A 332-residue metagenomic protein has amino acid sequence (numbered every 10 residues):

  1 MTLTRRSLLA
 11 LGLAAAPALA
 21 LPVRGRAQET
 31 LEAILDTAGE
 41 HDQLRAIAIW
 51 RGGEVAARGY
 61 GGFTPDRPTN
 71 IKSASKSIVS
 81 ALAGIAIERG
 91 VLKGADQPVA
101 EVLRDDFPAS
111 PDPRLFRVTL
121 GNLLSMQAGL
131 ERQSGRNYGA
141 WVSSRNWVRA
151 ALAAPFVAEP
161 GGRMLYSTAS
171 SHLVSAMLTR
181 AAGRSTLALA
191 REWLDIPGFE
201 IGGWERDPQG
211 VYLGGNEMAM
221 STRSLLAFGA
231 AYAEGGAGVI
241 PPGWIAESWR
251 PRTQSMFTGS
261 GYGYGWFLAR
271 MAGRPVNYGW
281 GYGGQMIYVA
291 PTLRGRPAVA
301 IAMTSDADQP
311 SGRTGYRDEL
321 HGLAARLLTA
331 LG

Functional and structural regions predicted by a protein language model:
M1, A20-T37, H41-D42, W50: C-terminal segment of N-terminal export signals and the immediately downstream linker at the start of the mature
S7-R26: N-terminal export signals
L35-T64, I287-Y288, R294-A302: A short, well-structured edge-of-sheet supersecondary motif
G52-G53, N70-A95, L123, V174-L178 (+1 more regions): Active-site SXXK
V55-Y60, D66, S134-E217: Catalytic-site signature segments of enzymes, centered on catalytic residues
R89-A128, A153, A181-N216, M220: Active-site helix/loop module of the DD-peptidase/beta-lactamase fold, centered on the serine-lysine SxxK catalytic
M164, A182, A188, F199-L293 (+1 more regions): Penicillin-binding protein/beta-lactamase superfamily catalytic region
S311-G332: Short, gly/Ser/Thr-rich active-site loops of penicillin-recognizing serine hydrolases
